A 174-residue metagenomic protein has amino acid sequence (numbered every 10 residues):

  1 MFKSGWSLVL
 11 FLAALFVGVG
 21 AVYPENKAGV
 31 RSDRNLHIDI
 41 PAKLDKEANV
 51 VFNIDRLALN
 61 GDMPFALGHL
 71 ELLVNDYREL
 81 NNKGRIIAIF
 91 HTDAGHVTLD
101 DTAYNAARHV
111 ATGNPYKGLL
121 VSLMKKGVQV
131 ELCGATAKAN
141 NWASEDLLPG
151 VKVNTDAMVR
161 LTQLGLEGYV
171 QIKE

Functional and structural regions predicted by a protein language model:
F2-G5, Y23-V30, L99-E174: A cross-taxonomic marker for long C-terminal extensions/tails that follow the last structured domain
V9-V17: Bacterial N-terminal signal peptides
R31, I38-L44, N75: Acidic, glycine/proline-rich low-complexity segments that act as flexible tails and inter-domain linkers
K43-L59, L99-Y104: Acidic/histidine-rich, surface-exposed loop or edge segments in extracytoplasmic proteins
K46-V50, N82-I86, K125-Q129, E167-Y169: Loop/turn elements at helix/coil->beta-strand transitions in domains of secreted/extracellular proteins
L57-G68, V110, N114: Soluble non-cytosolic domains of exported or imported proteins
M63-E79: Histidine-anchored nucleotide/phosphate-binding helix
K83-D101: Acidic helix-start/capping segments at beta-turn-to-alpha-helix junctions
